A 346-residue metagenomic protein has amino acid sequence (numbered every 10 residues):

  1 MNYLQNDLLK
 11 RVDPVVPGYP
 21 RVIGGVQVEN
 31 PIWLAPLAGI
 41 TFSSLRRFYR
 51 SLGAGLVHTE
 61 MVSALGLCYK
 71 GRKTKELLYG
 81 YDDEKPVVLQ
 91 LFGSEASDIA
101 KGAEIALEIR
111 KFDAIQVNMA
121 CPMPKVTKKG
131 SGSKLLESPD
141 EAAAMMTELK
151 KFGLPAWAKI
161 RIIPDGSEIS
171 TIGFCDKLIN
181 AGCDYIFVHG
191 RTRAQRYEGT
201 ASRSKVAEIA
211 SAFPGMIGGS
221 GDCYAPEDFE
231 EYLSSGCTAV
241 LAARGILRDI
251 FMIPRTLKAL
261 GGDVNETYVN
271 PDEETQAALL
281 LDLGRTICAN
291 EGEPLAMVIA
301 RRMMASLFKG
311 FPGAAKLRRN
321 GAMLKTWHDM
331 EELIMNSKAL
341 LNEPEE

Functional and structural regions predicted by a protein language model:
M1-V28, I32, A38, S44 (+6 more regions): Alpha/beta catalytic cores of nucleotide-metabolism and tRNA/nucleoside-modifying enzymes
N6-V22, L37-I109, D113: Glycine-rich, positively charged N-terminal anion/phosphate-binding segment
R21-I32, L65-P86, C121, K128-S131 (+3 more regions): N-terminal small/glycine-rich loop or linker at the start of catalytic domains across soluble metabolic enzymes
I32-P36, V57-T59, V87-L91, I115-V117 (+4 more regions): Hydrophobic faces of well-ordered beta-strands that scaffold small-molecule active sites in alpha/beta enzyme cores
L37-G39, V62-A64, F92-S94, A120-P122 (+4 more regions): Active-site beta-loop-alpha junctions enriched in small/polar residues
K70-R72, S138-P139, D249, G292: Short, solvent-exposed helix-helix connector turns and helix-capping sites enriched in acidic/polar residues
A100-S131, P139-G215: Alpha/beta enzyme core
